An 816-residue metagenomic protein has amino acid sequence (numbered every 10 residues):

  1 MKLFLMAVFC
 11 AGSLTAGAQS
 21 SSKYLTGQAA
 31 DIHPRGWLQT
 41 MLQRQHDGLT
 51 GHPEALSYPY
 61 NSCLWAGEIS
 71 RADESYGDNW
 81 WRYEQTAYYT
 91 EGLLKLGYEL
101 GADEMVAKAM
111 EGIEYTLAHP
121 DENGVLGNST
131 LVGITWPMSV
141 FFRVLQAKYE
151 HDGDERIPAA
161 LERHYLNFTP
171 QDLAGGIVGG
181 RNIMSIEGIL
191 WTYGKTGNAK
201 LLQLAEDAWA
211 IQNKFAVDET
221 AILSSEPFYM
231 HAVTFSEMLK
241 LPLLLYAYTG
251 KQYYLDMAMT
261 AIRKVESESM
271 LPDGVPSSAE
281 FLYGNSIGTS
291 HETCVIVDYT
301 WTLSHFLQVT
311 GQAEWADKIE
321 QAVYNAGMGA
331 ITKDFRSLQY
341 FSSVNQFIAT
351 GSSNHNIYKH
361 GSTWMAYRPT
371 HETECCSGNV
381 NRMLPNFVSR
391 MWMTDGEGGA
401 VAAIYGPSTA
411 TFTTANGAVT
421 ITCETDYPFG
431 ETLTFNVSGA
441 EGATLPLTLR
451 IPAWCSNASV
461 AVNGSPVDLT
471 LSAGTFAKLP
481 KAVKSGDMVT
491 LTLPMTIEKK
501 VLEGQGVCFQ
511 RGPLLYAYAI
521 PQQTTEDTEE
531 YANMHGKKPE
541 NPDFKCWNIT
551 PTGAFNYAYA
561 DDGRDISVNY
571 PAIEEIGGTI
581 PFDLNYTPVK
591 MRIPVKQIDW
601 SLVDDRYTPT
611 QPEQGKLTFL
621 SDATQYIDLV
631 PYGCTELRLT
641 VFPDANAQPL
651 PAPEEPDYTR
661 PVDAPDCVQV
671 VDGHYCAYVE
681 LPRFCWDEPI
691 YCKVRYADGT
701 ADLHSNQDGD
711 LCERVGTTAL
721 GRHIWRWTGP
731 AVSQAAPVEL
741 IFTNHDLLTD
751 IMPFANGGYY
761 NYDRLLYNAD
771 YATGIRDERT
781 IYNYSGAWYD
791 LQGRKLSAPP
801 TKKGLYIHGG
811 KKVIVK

Functional and structural regions predicted by a protein language model:
V8-G17: Hydrophobic h-region of N-terminal signal peptides that target proteins for export in Gram-negative bacteria
Q19-D103, T135-D152, N182-K200, L204 (+2 more regions): Aromatic (Trp/Tyr) and acidic
L131-T135, F142, I157-G180: Asp-box/WD-like beta-propeller blade repeats and closely related beta-sheet repeat scaffolds
A258, D317-N325, A330-N436, S472 (+1 more regions): C-terminal beta-rich recognition modules with glycine/proline-rich loops and embedded aromatic residues
C455-A482, K499-L502, E713: Solvent-exposed beta-strand/loop surfaces of large extracellular or lumenal domains
A652-A772: Insoluble glucan recognition modules
D770-Q792: Residue-level detector of functionally pivotal "anchor" positions at catalytic/ligand-binding pockets or at interdomain
L805-K816: C-terminal tail/sorting-segment detector
